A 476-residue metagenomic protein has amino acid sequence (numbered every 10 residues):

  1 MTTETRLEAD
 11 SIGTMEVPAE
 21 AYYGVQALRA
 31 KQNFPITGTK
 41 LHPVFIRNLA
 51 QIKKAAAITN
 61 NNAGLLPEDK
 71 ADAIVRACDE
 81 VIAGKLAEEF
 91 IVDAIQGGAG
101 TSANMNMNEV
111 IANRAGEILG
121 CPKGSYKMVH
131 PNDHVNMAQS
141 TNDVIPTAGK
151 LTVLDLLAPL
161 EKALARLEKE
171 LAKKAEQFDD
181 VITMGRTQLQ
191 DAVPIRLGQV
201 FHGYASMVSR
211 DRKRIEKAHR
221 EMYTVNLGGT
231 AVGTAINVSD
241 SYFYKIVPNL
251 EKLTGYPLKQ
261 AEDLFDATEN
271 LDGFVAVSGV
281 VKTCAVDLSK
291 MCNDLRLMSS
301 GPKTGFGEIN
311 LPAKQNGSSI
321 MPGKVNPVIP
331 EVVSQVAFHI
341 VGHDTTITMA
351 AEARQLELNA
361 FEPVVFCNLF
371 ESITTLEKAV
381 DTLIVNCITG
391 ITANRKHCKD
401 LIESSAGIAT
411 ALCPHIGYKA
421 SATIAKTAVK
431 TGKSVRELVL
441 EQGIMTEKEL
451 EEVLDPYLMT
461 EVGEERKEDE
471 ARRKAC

Functional and structural regions predicted by a protein language model:
M1-C476: Conserved, well-structured ligand/cofactor-binding cores
